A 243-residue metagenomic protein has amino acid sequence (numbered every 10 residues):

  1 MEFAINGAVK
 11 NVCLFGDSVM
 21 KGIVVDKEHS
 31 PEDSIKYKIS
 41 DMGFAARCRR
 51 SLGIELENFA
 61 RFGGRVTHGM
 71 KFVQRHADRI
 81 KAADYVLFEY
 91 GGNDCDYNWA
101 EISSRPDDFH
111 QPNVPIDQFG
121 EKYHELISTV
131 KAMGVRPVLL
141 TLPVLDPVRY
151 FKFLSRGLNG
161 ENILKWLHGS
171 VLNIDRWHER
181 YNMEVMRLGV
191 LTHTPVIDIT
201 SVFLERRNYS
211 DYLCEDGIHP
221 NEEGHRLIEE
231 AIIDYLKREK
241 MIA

Functional and structural regions predicted by a protein language model:
M1-A60, A77-A82, V86: Serine-esterase "nucleophile elbow" of acetyl-processing enzymes
N6-A8, Q74-A243: Alpha-helical cap/lid subdomain in secreted, periplasmic, or secretory-pathway luminal O-acyl-processing enzymes
G16, G22-V24, A60-G63, G91 (+2 more regions): Glycine-centered flexibility sites
M20-G22, D26, R47, T67-H68 (+3 more regions): Short, electropositive, low-hydrophobicity segments enriched in small/polar residues
G64-Q74: Structural motif
